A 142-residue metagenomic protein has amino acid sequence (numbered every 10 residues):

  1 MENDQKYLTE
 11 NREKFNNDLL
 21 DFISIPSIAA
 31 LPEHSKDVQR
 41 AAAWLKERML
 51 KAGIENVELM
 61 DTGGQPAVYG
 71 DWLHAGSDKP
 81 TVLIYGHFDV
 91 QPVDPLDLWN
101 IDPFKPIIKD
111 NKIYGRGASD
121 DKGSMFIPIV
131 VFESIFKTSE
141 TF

Functional and structural regions predicted by a protein language model:
E2-D121, I135-F142: Acidic/His- and Gly-rich active-site-bordering loop/insert found across diverse amide/peptide-bond hydrolases
